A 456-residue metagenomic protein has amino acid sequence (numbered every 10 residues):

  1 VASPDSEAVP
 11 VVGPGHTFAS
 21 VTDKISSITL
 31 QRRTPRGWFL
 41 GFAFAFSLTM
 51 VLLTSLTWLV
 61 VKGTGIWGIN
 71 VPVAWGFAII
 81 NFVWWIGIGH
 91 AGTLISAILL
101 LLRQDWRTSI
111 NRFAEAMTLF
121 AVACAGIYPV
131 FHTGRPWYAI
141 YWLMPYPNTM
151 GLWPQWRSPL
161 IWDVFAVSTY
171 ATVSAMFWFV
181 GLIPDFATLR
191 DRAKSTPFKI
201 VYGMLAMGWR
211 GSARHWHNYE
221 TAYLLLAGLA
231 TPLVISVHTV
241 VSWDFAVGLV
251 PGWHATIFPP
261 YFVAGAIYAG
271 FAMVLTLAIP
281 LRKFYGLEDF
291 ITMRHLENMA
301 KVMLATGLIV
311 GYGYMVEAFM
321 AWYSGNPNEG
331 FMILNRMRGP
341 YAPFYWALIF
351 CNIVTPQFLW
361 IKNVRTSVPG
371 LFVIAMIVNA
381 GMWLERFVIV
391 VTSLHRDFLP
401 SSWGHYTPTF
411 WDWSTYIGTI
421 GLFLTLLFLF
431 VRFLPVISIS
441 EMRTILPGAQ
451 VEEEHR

Functional and structural regions predicted by a protein language model:
V1-W38, I140-W156, D185-T221, R294 (+2 more regions): Extramembrane terminal tails and long inter-domain/linker segments of multi-pass membrane proteins
A2-H16, T57-W67, P72-W75, F82-R214 (+2 more regions): Transmembrane-helix bundle segments that line or gate the permeation/cavity pathway in multi-pass membrane proteins
I28-L56, P147, G151-A347: Long, contiguous internal "core" modules enriched in hydrophobic/ aromatic residues
L52-W58, G126-P136, G313-M320, M382-T392: C-terminal TM-helix exit segments that contain a strictly Trp-centered aromatic cap at the helix terminus
A78, F82-I88, I127, T169 (+9 more regions): Physicochemical signature of membrane-embedded alpha-helices that form the seven-helix bundle of GPCRs, emphasizing
A91-R103, Y170-A187, M273-K283, I353-P369 (+1 more regions): Transmembrane alpha-helical segments in integral membrane proteins
F113-F120, E288-G311, G370-G381, I445-V451: Interfacial and helix-entry/exit segments of alpha-helical transmembrane bundles in multi-pass inner-membrane proteins
N335-I389: Extended, compositionally biased non-globular segments
